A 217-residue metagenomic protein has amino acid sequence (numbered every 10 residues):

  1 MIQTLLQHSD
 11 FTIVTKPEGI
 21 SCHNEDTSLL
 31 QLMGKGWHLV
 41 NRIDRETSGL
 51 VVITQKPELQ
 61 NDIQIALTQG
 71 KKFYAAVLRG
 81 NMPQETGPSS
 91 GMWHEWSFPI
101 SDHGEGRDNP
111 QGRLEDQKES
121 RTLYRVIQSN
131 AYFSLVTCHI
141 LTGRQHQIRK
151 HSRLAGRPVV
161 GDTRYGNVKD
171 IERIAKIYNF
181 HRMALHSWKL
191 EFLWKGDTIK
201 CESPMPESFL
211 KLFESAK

Functional and structural regions predicted by a protein language model:
M1-K217: RNA pseudouridine synthases
